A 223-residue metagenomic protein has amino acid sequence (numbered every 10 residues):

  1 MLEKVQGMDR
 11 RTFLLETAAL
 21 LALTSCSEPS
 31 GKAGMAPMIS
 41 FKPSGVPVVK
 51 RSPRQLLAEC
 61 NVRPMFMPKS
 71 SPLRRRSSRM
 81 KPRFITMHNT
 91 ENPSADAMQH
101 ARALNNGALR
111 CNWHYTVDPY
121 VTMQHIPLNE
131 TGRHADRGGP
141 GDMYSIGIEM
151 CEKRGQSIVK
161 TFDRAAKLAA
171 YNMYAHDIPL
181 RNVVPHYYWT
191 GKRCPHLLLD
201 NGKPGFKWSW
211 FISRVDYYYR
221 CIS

Functional and structural regions predicted by a protein language model:
M1-M8, A19-L23: N-terminal secretory signal peptides
R10-L14: N-terminal export leaders
C26-P64, R74, R79, R154-S223: Basic/polar, cationic surfaces and motifs that engage anionic cell-wall and phosphate/carboxylate ligands
M67-Q124: Short, conserved "active-site rim" segments that organize catalytic pockets and cofactor/ligand binding
T90-A95, Y120-M123, N129-R133, E152-Q156 (+1 more regions): Solvent-exposed loop/turn segments at secondary-structure junctions within structured extracellular/periplasmic domains
H100-R102, L128, K160-A166: "Short basic amphipathic alpha-helical interaction patches in structured regions
H134-G139: Cytochrome P450
G141, I146-G155: Cell-envelope and extracellular/periplasmic
